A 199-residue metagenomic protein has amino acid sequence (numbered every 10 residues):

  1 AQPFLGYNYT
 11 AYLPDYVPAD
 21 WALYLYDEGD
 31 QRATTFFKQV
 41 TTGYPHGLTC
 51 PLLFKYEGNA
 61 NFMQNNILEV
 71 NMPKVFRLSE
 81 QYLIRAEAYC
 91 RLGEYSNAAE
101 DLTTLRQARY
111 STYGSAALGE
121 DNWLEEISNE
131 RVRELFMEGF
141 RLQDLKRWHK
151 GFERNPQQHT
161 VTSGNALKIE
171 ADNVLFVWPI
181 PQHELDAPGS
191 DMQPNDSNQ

Functional and structural regions predicted by a protein language model:
A1-Q2, D27-Q199: Acidic/polar-rich alpha-helix caps and helix-coil junctions
A1-W21: His/Glu-based metal-binding/catalytic segments typifying zinc-dependent metallopeptidases
